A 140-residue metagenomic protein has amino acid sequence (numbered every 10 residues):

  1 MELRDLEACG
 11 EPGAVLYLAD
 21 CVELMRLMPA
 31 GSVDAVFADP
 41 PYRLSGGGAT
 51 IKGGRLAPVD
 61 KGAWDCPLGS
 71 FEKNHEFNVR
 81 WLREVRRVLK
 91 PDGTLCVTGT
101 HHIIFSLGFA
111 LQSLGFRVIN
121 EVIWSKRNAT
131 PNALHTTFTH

Functional and structural regions predicted by a protein language model:
L3-H140: Core catalytic lobe of class I
